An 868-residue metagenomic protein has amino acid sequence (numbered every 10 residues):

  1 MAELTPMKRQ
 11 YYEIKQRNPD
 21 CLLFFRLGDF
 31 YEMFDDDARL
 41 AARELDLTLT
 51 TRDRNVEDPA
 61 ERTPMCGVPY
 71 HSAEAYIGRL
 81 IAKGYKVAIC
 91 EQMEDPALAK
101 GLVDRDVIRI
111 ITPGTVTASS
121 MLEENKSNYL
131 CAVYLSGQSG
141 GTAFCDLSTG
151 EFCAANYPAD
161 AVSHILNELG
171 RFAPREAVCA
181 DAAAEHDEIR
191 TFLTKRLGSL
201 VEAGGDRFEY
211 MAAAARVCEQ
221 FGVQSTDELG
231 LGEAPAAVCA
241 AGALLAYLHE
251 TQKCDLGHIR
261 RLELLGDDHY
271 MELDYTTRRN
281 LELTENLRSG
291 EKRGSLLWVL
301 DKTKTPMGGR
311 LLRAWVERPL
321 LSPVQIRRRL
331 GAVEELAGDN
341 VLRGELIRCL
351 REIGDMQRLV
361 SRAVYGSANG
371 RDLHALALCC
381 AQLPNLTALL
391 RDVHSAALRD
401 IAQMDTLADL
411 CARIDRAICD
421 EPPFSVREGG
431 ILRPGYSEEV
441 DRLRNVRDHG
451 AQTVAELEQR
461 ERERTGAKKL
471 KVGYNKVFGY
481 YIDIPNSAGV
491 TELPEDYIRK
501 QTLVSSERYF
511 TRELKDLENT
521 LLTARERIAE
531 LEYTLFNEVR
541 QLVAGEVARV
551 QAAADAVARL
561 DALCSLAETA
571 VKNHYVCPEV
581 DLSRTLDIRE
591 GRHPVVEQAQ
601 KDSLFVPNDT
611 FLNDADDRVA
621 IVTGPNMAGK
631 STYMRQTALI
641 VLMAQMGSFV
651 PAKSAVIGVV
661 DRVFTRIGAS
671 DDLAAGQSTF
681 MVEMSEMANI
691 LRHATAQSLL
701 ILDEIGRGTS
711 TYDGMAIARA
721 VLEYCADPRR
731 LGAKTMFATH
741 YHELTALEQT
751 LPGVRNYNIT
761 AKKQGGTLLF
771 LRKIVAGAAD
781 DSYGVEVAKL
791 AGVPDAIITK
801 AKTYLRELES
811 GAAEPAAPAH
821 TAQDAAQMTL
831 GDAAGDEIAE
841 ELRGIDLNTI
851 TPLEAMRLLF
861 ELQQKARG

Functional and structural regions predicted by a protein language model:
M1-E335, R351, D355-V364, A368-Q459 (+1 more regions): Charged catalytic and DNA/RNA-contacting regions of genome-maintenance and nucleic-acid-processing enzymes
D35-D36, A234, K304-T305, W315 (+4 more regions): ATPase nucleotide-binding head domains, primarily ABC-like/P-loop NTPase cores
I89-V107, A556-C564, V571, T735-A738: Amphipathic alpha-helical
C90, P113-L122, D255, R391-A397 (+6 more regions): Active-site phosphate-binding and catalytic loops of NTP-dependent enzymes
E209-R216, M271-Y275, L287, A377-Q452 (+4 more regions): Amphipathic heptad-repeat alpha-helical coiled-coil/stalk segments that mediate oligomerization, filament/stalk
I326, V333, R343-C349, L376 (+12 more regions): Amphipathic alpha-helical coiled-coil segments
Y365, N369, Q382, R399 (+3 more regions): Charged, surface-exposed helical/loop "interaction arms" that form contiguous linear patches used for dimerization
G835-G868: C-terminal tails and terminal domains of large nucleic-acid-associated and other macromolecular-machine proteins
